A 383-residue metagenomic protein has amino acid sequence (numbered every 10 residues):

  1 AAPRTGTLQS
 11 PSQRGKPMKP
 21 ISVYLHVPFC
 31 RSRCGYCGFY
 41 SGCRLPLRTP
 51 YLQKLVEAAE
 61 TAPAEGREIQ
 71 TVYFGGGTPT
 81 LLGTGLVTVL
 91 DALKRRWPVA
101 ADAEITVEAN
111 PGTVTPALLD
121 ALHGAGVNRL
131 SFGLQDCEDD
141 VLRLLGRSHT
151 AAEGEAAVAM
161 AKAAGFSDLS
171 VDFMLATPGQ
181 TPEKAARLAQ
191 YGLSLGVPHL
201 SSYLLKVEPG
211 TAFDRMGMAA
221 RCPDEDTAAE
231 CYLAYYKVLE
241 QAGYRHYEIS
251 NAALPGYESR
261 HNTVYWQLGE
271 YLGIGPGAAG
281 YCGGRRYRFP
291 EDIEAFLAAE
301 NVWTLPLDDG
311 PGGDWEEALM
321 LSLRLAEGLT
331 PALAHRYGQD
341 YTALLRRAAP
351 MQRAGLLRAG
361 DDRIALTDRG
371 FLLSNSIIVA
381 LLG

Functional and structural regions predicted by a protein language model:
P3-P17: Short, Lys/Arg-enriched N-terminal segments with co-localized hydrophobic residues within the first ~10-30 amino acids
M18-I21, S41-A62, R67-Q339: C-terminal scaffold of the Radical SAM
L25: Conserved N-terminal Rossmann-fold NAD(P)-binding element of oxidoreductases
P28-F39: Local cysteine-cluster metal-coordination motifs and their immediate loop/turn environment, predominantly Fe-S cluster
G338-P350: Short amphipathic alpha-helical interaction segments
R353-D362: A short, conserved structural fragment
R363-T367: Minor-groove-contacting beta-hairpin "wing" of winged helix-turn-helix DNA-binding domains
F371-G383: Short, amphipathic alpha-helical interaction segments positioned at domain boundaries
